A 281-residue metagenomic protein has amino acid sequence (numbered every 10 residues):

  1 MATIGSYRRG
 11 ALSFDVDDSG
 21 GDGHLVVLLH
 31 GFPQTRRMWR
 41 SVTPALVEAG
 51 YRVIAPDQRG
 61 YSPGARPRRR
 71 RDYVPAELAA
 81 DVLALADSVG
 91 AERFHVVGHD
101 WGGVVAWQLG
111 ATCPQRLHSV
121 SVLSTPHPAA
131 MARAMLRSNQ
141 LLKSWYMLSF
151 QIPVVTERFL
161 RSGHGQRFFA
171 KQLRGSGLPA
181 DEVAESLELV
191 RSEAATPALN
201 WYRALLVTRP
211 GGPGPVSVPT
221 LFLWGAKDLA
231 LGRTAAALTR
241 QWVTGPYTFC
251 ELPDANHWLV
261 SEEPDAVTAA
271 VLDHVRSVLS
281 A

Functional and structural regions predicted by a protein language model:
A2, L12-F14, M38, I54 (+6 more regions): Flexible "cap/lid" subdomain of the alpha/beta-hydrolase fold that forms the substrate-access gate
D18-A65: Conserved HGGG/HGGXW glycine-rich cap/lid loop of the alpha/beta-hydrolase fold
A255: Conserved short acidic donor-positioning loop in nucleotide-sugar-dependent glycosyltransferases
